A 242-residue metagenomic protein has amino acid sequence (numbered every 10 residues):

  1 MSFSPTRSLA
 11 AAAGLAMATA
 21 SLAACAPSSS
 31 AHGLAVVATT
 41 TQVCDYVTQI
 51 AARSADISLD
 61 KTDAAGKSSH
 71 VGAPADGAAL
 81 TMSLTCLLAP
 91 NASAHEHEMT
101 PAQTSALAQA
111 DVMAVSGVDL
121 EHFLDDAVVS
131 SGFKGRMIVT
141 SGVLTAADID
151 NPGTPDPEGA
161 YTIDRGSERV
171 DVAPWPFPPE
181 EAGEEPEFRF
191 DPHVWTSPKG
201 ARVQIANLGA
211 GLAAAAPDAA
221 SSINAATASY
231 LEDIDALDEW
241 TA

Functional and structural regions predicted by a protein language model:
F3, A11-G14, A24-A242: Extracytoplasmic metal-acquisition and chelation regions
T19-L22: Bacterial Sec-type N-terminal signal peptides, specifically the leucine/valine-rich hydrophobic h-region
